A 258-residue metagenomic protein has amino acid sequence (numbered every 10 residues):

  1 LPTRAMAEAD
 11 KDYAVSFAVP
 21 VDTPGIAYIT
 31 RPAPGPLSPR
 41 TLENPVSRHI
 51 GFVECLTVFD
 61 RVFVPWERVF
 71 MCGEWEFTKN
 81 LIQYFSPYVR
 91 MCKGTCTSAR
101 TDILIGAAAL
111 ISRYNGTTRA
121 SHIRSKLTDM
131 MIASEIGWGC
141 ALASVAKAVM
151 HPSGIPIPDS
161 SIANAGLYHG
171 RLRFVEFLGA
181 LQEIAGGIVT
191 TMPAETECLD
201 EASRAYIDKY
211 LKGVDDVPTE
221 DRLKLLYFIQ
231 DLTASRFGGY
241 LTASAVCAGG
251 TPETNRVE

Functional and structural regions predicted by a protein language model:
L1, A109, T128-M131, R171 (+1 more regions): Short, well-ordered alpha-helical packing segments
L1-C96: FAD-binding core of flavoproteins
D10, F52, T101-L104, A120 (+3 more regions): Active-site-proximal structural scaffolding
P20, V64-P65, A133, E176 (+1 more regions): Short, well-ordered loop/turn and helix-capping segments at boundaries between secondary-structure elements and domains
C92-M150: Extended amphipathic alpha-helical segments enriched in small hydrophobics
R124-T128, P156-N164: Short, charged, amphipathic alpha-helical segments
S144-S153, T191, E195: Active/binding-pocket-proximal capping segment
S161-E258: Alpha-helix capping/hinge segments and adjacent helical runs
